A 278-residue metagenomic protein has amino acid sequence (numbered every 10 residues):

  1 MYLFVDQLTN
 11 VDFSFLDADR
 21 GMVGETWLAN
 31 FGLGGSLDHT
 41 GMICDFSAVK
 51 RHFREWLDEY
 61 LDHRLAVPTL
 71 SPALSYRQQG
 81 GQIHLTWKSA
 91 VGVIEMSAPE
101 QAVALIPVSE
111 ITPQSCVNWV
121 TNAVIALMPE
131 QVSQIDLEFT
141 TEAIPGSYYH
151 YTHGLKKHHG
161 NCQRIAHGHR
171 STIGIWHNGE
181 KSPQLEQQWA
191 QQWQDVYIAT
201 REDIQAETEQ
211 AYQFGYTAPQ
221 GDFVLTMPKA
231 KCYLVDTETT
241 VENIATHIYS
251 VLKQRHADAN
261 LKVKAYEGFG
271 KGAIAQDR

Functional and structural regions predicted by a protein language model:
M1-R278: Charge-rich, low-complexity N-terminal segments
